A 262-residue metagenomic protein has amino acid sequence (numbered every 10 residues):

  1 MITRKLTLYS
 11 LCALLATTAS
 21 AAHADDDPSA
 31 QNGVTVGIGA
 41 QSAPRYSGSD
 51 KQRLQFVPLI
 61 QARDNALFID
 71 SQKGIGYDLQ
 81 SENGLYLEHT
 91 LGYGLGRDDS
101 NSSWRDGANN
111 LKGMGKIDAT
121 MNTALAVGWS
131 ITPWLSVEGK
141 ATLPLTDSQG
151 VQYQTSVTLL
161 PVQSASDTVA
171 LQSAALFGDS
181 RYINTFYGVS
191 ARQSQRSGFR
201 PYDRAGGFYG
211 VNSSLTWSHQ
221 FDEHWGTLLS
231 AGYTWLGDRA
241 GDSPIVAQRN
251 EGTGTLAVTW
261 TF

Functional and structural regions predicted by a protein language model:
M1-Q31, S49: Cleavable N-terminal export/targeting peptides
H23-Y77, Y86: Short glycine/proline- and aromatic-enriched beta-strand/turn motifs that initiate or cap beta-hairpins
P28-V34, L54-F56, N65-L67, N83-L87 (+7 more regions): Outer-envelope beta-barrel architecture signal
T35, W104-R105, T234: A short glycine/small-residue-enriched secondary-structure motif
I38-S42, P58-D64, K73-L79, L125-W129 (+6 more regions): Residues on the lipid-exposed face of transmembrane beta-strands in outer-membrane beta-barrel proteins
S71-A170, S180-A205, R239-A240, V246-R249: Outer-membrane pore/translocation modules
L171, S218-F262: Predominantly the C-terminal beta-signal and adjacent terminal strand-loop region of outer-membrane beta-barrel
R192-D238: Glycine/small-residue-rich hydrophobic helix-like segments
